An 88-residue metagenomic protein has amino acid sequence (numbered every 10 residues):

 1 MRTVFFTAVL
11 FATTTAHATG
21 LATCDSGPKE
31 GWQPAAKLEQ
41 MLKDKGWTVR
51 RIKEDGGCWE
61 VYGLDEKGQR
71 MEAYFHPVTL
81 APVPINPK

Functional and structural regions predicted by a protein language model:
M1-A18: Classic N-terminal secretory signal peptides
T23-D25, G57-W59: Sequence contexts marking disulfide-bonded cysteines in secreted/extracellular proteins
D25-T48: Short, non-transmembrane alpha-helical segments in secretory-pathway proteins
V49-E54: Surface-exposed patches in mature extracellular/periplasmic domains of secreted proteins
V61-L64, F75, L80: Conserved histidines in hydrophobic membrane contexts and catalytic metal-binding motifs
E66-G68: Glycine-centered tight beta-turn/hairpin loop motif at sheet-sheet or coil-to-beta transitions
M71-A73, V83: Short beta-strand segments
A81-K88: A short, surface-exposed interaction/processing loop segment used at functional sites
